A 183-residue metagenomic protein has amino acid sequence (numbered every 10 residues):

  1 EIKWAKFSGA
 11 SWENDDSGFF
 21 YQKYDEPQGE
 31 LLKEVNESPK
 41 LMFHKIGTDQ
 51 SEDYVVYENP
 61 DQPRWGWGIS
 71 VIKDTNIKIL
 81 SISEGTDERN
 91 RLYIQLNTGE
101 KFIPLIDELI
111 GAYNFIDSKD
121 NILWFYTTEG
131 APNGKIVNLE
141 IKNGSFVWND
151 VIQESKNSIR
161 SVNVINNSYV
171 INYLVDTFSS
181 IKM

Functional and structural regions predicted by a protein language model:
E1-M183: Peripheral, non-catalytic segments that deliver or gate enzyme domains
